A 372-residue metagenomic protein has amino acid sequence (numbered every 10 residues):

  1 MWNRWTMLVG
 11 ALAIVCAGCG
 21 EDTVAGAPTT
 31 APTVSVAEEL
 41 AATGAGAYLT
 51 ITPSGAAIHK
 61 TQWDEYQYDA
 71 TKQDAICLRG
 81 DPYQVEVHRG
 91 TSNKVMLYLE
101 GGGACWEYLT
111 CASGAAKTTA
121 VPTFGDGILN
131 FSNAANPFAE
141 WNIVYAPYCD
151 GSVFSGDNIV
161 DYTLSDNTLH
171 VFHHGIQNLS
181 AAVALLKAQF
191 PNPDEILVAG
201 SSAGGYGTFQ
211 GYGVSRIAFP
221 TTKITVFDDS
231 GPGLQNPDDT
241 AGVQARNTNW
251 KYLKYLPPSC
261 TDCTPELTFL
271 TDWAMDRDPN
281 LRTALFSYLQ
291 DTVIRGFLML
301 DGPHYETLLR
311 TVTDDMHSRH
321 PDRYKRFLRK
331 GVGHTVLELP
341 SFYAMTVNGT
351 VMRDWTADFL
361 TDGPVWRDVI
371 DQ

Functional and structural regions predicted by a protein language model:
M1-L8: Bacterial N-terminal signal peptides that target proteins for export
V9-G10, T221: Intrinsically disordered, low-complexity segments enriched in polar/charged small residues
G10-A11, T30: Generic short amphipathic/hydrophobic targeting helices enriched at N-termini, encompassing Sec-type signal peptides
V15-G18: C-terminal motif of bacterial Sec signal peptides marking the signal peptidase cleavage site
G20-Q372: C-terminal His-loop and adjacent cap/lid subdomain of alpha/beta-hydrolase
